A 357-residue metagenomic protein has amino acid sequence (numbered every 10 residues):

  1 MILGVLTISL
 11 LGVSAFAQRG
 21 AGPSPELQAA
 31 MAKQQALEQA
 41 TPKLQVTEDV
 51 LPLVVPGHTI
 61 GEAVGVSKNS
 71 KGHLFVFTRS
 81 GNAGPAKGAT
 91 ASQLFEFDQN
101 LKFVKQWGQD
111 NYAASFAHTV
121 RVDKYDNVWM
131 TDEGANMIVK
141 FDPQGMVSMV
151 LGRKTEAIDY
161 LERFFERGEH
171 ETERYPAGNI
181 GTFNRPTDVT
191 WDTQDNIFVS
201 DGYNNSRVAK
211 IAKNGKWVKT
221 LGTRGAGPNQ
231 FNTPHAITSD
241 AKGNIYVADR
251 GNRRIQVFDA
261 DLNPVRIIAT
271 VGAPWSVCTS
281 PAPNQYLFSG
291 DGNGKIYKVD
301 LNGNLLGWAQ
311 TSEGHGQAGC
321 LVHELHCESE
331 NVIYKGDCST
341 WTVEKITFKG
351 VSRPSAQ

Functional and structural regions predicted by a protein language model:
I2-S14: Bacterial N-terminal signal peptides
Q18-Q357: Eukaryotic scaffold repeat domains enriched in small/polar residues
